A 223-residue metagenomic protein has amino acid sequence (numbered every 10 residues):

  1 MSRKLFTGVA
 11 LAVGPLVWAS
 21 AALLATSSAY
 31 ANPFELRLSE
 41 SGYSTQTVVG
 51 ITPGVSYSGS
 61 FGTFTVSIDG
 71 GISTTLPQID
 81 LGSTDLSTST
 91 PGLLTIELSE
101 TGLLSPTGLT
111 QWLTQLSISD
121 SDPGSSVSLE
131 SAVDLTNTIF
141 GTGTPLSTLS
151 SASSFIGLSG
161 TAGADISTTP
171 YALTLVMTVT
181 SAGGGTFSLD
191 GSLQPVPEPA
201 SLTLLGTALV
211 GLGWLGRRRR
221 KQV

Functional and structural regions predicted by a protein language model:
S2-P33, A182-V210: Short, threonine-centered small-residue motifs that mark membrane-proximal processing/anchoring sites and TM-junction
R3, T7, L11, P15 (+4 more regions): Residue-level marker of intrinsically disordered, low-complexity segments enriched for small/polar residues
L5, S131, P199, Q222-V223: Intrinsic disorder/low-complexity segments enriched in polar/small residues
Y30-P195: Helix-boundary and membrane-interface capping/anchor signal
W214-V223: C-terminal membrane-anchoring or membrane-association module
